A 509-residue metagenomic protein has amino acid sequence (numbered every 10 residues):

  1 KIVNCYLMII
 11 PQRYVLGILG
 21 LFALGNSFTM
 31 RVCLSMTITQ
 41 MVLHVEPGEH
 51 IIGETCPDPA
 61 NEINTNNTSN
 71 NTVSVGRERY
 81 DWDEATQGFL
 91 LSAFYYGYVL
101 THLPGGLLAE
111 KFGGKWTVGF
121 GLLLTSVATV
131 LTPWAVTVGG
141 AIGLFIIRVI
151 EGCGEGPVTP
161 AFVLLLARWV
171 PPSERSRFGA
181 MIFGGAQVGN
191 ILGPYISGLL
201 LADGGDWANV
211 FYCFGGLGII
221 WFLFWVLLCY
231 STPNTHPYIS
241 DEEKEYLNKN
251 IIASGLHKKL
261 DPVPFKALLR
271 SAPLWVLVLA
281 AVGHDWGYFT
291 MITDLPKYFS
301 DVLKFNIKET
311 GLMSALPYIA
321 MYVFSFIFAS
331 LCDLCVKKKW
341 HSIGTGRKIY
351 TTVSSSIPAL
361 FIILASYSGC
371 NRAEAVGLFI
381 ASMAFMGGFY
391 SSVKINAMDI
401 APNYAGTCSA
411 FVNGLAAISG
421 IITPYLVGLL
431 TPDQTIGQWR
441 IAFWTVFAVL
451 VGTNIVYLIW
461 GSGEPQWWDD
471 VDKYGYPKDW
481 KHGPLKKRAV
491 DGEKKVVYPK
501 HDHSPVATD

Functional and structural regions predicted by a protein language model:
K1-E84: Cytosolic juxtamembrane N-terminal segment immediately preceding the first transmembrane helix of multi-pass
V3-I10, N66-A85, P237-T293, K337-S355 (+4 more regions): Flexible cytoplasmic loops linking transmembrane helices in multi-pass membrane transporters
L34-T39, K266-F326, M386-K394, M398 (+1 more regions): Extracytoplasmic gate region of multi-pass secondary transporters
V99-I142: Conserved MFS/SLC helix-loop-helix module at the cytosolic interface between two early adjacent transmembrane helices
L123-V138, T352-C370: C-terminal ends and interior cores of transmembrane alpha-helices in multi-pass membrane transporters/permeases
L144-Q187: Cytoplasmic helix-loop-helix junction between adjacent transmembrane helices in 12-TM secondary transporters
E174-G205, N209-W221, P317-F326, V412-Y425: Glycine-rich segments within core transmembrane alpha-helices of 12-TM secondary carriers
R175-R177, G184, L201-R270, V276 (+1 more regions): Central mid-sequence intracellular linker of multi-pass
